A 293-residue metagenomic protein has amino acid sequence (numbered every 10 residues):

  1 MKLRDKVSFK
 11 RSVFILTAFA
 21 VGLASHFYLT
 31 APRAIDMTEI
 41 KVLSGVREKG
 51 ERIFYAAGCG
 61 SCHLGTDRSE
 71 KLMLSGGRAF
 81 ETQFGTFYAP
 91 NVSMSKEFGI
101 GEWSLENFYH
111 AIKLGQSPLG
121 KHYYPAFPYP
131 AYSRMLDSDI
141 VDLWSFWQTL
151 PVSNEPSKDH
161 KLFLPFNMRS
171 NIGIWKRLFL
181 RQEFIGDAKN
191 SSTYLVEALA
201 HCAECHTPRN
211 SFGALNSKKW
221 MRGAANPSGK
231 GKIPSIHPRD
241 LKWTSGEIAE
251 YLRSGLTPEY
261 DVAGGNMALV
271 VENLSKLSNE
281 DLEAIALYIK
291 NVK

Functional and structural regions predicted by a protein language model:
M1-K49, S138: N-terminal export/targeting leaders of redox proteins
F14-H26, P130, M135-T193, P208 (+2 more regions): Extended surface/linker regions that mediate inter-domain or inter-protein docking in multi-component redox
A31-Y55, S170-E197: Electrostatic cytochrome c docking/interface patches
V42-A79: Short extracytoplasmic
G50, A56-T66, F108, L143 (+4 more regions): The canonical Cys-X-X-Cys-His
R78-V92, H110-K113, P118, K158-H160 (+3 more regions): Intrinsic, low-complexity N-terminal interaction/targeting segments
A79-N107, P130-I140, W220-E259, V270-E283: Electron-transfer interface patches adjacent to heme c in soluble/periplasmic c-type cytochromes and di-/multiheme
L119-K121, F212-A214, W243-E247, T257-G264: Substrate-binding/catalytic groove segments of enzymes that remodel or degrade extracellular structural polymers
